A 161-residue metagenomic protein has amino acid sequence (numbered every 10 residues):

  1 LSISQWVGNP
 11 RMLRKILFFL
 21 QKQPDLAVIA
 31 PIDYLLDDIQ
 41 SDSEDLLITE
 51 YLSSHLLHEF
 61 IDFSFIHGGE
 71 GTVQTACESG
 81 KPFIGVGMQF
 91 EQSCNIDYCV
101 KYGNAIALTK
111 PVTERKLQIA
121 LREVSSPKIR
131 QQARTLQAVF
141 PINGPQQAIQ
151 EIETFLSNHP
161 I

Functional and structural regions predicted by a protein language model:
L1-F63: Donor-nucleotide binding loops and adjacent catalytic segments primarily of GT-B fold Leloir glycosyltransferases
S4-G8, I48, V86-F90, L108-T109: Short, contiguous acidic/charged loop-to-helix segments that flank catalytic cores in large enzymes
R11-K15, K22-D25, L108-P111, I152 (+1 more regions): Catalytic-core helical/loop segments in enzymes performing group transfer/polymerization on anionic/lipid-linked
E50-Y98: A donor-sugar binding/catalytic signature common to diverse glycosyltransferases and related nucleotide-sugar
E78-S79, C99-N104, K128-Q131: Short acidic (Asp/Glu) and glycine-rich catalytic loops that position anionic groups and cofactors
F90-A120: Change "using UDP/GDP/dTDP sugars" to "using nucleotide sugars
Q118-I161: C-terminal amphipathic helix plus adjacent low-complexity, charged tail appended to glycosyltransferase catalytic
